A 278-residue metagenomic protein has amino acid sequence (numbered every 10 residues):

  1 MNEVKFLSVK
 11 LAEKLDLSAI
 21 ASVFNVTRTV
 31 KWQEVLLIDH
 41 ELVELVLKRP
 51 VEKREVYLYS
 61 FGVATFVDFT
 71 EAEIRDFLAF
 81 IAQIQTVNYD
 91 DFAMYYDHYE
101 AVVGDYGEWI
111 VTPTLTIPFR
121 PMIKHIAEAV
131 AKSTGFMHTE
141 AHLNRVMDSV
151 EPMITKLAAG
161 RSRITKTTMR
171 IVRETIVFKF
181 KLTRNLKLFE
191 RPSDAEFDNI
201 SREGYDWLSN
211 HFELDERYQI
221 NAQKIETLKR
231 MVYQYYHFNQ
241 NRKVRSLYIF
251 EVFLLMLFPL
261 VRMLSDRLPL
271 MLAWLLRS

Functional and structural regions predicted by a protein language model:
M1-P121, H125: Short Lys/Arg-enriched alpha/beta "domain-start" segment
I20, D76-F80, G135, T139-H142 (+1 more regions): Hydrophobic side chains in well-ordered alpha-helices
I20, F24, F77, I81 (+3 more regions): Generic structural signal of hydrophobic/aromatic residues within well-ordered alpha-helices of folded domains
T27, I84-N88, V146, V150-M153 (+2 more regions): Short secondary-structure junctions and interdomain/linker hinges
T116-R184: Membrane-proximal low-complexity regions enriched in glycine and acidic/polar residues
A159-F258, R262, D266-L272: Membrane-associated alpha-helical segments
L272-S278: Membrane-interfacial helical/loop segments at transmembrane boundaries in membrane proteins
